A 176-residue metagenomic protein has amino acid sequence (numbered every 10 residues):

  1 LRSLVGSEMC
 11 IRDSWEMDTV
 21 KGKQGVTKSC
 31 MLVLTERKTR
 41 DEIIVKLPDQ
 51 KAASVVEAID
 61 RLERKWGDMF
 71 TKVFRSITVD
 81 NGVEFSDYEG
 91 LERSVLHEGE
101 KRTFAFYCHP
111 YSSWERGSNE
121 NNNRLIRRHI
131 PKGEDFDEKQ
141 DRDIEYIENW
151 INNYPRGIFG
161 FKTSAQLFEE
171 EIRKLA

Functional and structural regions predicted by a protein language model:
L1-I11: Single conserved hydrophobic/aromatic residue that forms the stacking wall/gate of nucleotide- or nucleobase-binding
R12-K23: Two-metal-ion RNase H-like nuclease active-site motif
D18, R40, I59, I77-D80 (+3 more regions): Mobile genetic element proteins and their domesticated derivatives, centered on retroelements and DNA transposons
K23, T27, I44-M69: Active-site beta-loop-alpha junctions of metal-dependent nucleic acid enzymes, especially the RNase H-like/DDE
E36-R37: Extended hydrophobic
R40-V45, K132: Short small-residue beta-strand/loop micro-motif enriched in glycine and branched aliphatics
T71-D87, H109-Y111: Acidic/histidine-rich, metal-coordinating catalytic segments
G82, L96, R102-A176: Charged alpha-helix within mobile-element recombinases
